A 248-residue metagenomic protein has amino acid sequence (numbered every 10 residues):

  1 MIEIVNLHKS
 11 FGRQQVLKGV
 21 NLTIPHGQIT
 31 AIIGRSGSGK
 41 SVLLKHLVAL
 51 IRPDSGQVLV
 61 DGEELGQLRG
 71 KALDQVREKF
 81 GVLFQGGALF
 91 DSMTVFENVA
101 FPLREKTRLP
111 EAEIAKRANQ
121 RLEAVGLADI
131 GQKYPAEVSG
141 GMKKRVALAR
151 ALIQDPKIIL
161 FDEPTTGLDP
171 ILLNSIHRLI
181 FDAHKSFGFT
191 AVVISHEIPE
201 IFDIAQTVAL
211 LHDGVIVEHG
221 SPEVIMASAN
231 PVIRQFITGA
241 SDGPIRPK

Functional and structural regions predicted by a protein language model:
V48: Helix-to-loop junction immediately C-terminal to a conserved catalytic motif
E63-E64, E111-D129, F181: Conserved ABC ATPase "signature" region
K133-A136, Q154: Conserved signature/switch motifs of ABC ATPase nucleotide-binding domains
I159-D162: Catalytic Walker B motif of ABC-type/P-loop ATPase nucleotide-binding domains
I201-D203: A short, surface-exposed alpha-helical micro-motif characterized by mixed small hydrophobic and charged/polar residues
H219-G220: ABC ATPase "signature
